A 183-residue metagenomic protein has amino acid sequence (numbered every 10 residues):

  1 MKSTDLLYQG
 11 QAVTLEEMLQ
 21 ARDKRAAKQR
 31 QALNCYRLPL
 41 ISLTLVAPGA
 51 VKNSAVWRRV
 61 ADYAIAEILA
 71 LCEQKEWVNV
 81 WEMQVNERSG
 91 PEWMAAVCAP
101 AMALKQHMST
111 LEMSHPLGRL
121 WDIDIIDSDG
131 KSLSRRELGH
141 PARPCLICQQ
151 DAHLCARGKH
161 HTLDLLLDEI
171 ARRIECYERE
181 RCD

Functional and structural regions predicted by a protein language model:
M1-L71, N86, A103-D183: Long, contiguous binding/interaction regions
K75-H107: Helix-adjacent hinge/juxtasegments
